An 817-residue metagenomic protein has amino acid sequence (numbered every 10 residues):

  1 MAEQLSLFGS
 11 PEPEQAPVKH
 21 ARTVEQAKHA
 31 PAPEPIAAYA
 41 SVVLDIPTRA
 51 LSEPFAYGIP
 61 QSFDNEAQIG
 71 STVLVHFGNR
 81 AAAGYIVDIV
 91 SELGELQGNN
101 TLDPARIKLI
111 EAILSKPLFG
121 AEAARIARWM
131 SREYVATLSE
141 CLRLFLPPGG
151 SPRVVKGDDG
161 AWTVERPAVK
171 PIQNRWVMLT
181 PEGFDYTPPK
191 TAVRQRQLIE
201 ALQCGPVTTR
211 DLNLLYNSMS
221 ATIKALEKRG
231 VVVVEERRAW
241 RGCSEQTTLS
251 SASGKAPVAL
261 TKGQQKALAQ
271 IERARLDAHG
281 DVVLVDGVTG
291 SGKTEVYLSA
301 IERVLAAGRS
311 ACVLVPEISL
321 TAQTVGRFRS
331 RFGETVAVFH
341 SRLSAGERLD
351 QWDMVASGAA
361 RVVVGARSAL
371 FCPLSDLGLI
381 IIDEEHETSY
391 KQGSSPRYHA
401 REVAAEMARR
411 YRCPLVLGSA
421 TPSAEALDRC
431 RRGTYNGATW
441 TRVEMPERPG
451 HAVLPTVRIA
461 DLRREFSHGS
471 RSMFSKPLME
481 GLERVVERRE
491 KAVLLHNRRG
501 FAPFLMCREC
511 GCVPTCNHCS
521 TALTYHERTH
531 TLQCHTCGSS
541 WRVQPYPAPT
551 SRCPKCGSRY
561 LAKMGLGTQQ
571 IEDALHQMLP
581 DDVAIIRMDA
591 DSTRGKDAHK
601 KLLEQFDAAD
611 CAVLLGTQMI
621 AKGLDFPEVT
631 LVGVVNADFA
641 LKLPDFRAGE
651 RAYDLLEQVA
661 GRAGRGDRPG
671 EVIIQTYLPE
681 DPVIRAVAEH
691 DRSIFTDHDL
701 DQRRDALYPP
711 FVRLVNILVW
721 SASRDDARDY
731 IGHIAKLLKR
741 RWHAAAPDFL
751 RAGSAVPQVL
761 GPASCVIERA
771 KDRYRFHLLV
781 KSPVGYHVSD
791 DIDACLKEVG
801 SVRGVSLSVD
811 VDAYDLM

Functional and structural regions predicted by a protein language model:
M1-S419, A426, R432-A452, E487 (+3 more regions): Accessory, non-ATPase domains that flank or precede helicase/AAA+ motor cores in DNA-metabolism machines
S251-Q265, A269, H279-R728, G732 (+5 more regions): Inter-lobe coupling/hinge segments of SF2-like helicase ATPases
F332, L579-D581, R741-A752, G800: Short helix-capping segments at alpha-helix termini
S693-I694, L700-D701, L738-K739, A744 (+2 more regions): Surface-exposed amphipathic alpha-helical segments in non-transmembrane regions that serve as interaction surfaces
D726-L760: Short amphipathic alpha-helix segments
D729, K771, S789-D791: Short conserved micro-motifs at the rims of enzyme active sites and ligand-binding pockets
L750-S754, Q758-K771, S808-M817: Short proline/glycine- and acidic-rich turn/helix-capping motifs at secondary-structure junctions
